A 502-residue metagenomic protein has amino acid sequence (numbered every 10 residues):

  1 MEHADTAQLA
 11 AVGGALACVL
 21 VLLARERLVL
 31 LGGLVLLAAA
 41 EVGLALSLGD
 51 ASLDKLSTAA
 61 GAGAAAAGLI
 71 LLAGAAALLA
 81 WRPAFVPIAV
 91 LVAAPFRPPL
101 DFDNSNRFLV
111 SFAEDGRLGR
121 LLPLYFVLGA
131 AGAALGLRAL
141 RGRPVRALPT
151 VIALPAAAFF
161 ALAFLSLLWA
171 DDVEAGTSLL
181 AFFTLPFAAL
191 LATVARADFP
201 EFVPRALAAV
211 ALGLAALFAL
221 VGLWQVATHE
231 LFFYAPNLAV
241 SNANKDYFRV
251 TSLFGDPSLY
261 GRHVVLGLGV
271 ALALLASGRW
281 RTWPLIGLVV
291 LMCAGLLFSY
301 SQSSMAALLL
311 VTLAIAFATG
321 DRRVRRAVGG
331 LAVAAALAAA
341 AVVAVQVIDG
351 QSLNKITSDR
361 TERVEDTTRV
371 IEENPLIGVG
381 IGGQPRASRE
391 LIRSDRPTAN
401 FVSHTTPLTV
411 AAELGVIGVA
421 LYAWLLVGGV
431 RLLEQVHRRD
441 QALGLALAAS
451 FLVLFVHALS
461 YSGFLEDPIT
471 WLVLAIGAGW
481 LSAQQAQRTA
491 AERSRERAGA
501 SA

Functional and structural regions predicted by a protein language model:
M1-L23, L37-G43, G129-A134, A157-L168 (+7 more regions): Alpha-helical transmembrane segments of multi-pass inner-membrane proteins
E2-L9, C18-L137, L165, W169 (+2 more regions): N-terminal signal-anchor transmembrane segment
A15-A24, A59-W81, V92, G129-L148 (+3 more regions): Transmembrane alpha-helical segments and their membrane-water interfaces
L16-L23, R27, L34-G43, R438-Q441 (+1 more regions): A juxtamembrane structural motif centered on a specific transmembrane helix
E26-V35, A60, E201-A211, W280-I286 (+1 more regions): Membrane-interfacial entry segments at the cytosolic side of transmembrane helices
V92, S166, T405, A411-L414 (+1 more regions): Membrane helix-loop boundary segments at the extracytoplasmic
L309, V324-G329, L414-V453: Hydrophobic transmembrane alpha-helices and their immediate junctions
A344-R369, E373, I377-L414: Long extracytoplasmic/lumenal interhelical loops at the membrane interface of multi-pass membrane proteins
